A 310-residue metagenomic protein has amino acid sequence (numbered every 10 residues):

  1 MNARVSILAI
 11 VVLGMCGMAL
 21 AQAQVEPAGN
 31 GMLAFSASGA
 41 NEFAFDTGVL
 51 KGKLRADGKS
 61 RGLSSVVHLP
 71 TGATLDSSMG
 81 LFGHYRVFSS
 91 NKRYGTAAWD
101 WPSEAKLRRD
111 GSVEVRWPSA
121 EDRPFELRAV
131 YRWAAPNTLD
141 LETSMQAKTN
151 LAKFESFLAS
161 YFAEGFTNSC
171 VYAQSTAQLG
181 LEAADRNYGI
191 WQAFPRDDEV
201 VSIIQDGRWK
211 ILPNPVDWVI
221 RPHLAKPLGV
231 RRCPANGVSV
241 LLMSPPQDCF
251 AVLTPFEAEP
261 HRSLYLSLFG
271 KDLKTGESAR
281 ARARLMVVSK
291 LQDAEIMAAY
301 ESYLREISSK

Functional and structural regions predicted by a protein language model:
M1-L8: Bacterial N-terminal signal peptides that target proteins for export
L8-G17: Bacterial N-terminal signal peptides
A19-A23: Boundary at the C-terminal end of the N-terminal hydrophobic targeting segment
V25-G39, A44-D46, D206-K310: Beta-strand-rich recognition/accessory modules
G31-P102: Acidic-aromatic substrate-binding/catalytic surfaces of carbohydrate-active enzymes
V87-L139, M145, N150: Extended, loop-rich substrate-binding clefts of extracytoplasmic carbohydrate-active enzymes
T138-Y188: Acidic (Asp/Glu-rich), glycine- and aromatic
S169-G237: Short helix-loop boundary/capping segments
